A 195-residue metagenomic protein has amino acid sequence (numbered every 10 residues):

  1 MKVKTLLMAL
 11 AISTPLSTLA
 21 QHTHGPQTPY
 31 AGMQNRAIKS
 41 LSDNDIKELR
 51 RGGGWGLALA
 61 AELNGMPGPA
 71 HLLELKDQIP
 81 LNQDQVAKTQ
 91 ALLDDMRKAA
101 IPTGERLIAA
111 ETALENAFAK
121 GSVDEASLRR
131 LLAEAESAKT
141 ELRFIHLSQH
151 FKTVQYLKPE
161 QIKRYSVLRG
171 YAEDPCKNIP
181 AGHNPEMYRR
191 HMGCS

Functional and structural regions predicted by a protein language model:
M1-L7: Bacterial N-terminal signal peptides that target proteins for export
S13-A20: N-terminal signal peptide c-region/cleavage motif recognized by signal peptidases
Q21-S195: Charge-rich (acidic/polar
